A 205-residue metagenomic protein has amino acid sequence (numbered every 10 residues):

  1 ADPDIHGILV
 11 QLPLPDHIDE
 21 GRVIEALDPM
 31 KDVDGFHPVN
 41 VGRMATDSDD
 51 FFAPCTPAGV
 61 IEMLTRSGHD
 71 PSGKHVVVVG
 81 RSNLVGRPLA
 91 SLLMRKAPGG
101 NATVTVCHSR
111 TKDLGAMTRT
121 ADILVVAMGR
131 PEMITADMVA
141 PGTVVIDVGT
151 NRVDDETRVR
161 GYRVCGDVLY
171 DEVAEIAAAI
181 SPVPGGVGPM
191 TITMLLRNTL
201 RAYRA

Functional and structural regions predicted by a protein language model:
D2-P3, A97: A structural signal for short coil/turn segments at secondary-structure junctions
P3-R66: Glycine/serine-rich phosphate-binding loop and adjoining beta1-alpha1 elements at the start of nucleotide-handling
D4, P141-T143, I176-A178: A short helix->loop->beta-strand "cap" motif at the edges of active sites that frequently abuts
Q11, S48, R81, V183 (+1 more regions): Conserved short-loop catalytic and cofactor-binding motifs
P13, H17, T111-K112, G186: Short, surface-exposed acidic/glycine-rich loop or hinge patches that mediate macromolecular interfaces
D19-A45, I146-A205: Rossmann-fold NAD(P)-binding glycine/threonine-rich loop
G42, S48-V144, V148, V153 (+2 more regions): Glycine-rich phosphate/diphosphate-binding loop of Rossmann-like nucleotide-binding domains
